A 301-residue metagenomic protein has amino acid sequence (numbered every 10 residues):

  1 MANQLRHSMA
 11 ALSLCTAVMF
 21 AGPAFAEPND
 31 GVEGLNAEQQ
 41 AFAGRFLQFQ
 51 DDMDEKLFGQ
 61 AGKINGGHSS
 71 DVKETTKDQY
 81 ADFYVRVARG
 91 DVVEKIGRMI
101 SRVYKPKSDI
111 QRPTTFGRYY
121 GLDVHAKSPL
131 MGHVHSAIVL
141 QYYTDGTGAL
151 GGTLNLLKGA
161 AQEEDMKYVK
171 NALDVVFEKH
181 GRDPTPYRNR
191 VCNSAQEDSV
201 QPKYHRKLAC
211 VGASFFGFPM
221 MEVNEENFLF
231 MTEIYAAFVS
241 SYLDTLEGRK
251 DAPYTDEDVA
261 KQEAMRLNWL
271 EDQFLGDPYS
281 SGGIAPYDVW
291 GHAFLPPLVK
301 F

Functional and structural regions predicted by a protein language model:
M1-Q4: N-terminal secretory signal peptides that target proteins for export/translocation
A10, L14-M19: Hydrophobic helical h-region of N-terminal Sec-dependent signal peptides in bacterial secretory/periplasmic proteins
A21-A26: Boundary at the C-terminal end of the N-terminal hydrophobic targeting segment
E27-Q111, E225-L229, L243-D251, D258-Y287: Gly/Pro-rich turn-and-neighbor structural signature
D78-L150: Internal mixed beta-strand/loop scaffold within catalytic domains of large alpha/beta enzymes
Y80-Y104, A195-P219, Y287, G291-V299: Aromatic/basic-lined ligand-recognition segments that form π-stacking hydrophobic pockets flanked by Lys/Arg to engage
T144-N189: Compact, glycine/acidic-enriched structural inserts
H180-K261, M265: A contiguous, surface-oriented mixed alpha/beta subdomain in the mid-to-C-terminal portion of proteins that forms
